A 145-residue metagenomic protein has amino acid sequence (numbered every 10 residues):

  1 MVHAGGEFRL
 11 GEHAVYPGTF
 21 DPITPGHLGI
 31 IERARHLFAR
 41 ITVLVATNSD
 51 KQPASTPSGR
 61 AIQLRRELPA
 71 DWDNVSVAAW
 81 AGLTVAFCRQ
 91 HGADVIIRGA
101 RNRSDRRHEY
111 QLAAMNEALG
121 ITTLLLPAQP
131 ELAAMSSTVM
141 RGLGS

Functional and structural regions predicted by a protein language model:
M1-S145: Nucleotidyltransferase catalytic core that binds NTPs
